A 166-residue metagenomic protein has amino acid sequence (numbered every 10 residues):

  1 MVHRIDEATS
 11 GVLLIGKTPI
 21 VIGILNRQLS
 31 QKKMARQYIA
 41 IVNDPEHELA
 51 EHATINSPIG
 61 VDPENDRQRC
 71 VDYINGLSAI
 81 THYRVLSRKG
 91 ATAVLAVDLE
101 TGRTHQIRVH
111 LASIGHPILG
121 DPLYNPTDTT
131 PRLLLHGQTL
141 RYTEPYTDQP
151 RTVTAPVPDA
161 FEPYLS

Functional and structural regions predicted by a protein language model:
M1-S166: RNA pseudouridine synthases
